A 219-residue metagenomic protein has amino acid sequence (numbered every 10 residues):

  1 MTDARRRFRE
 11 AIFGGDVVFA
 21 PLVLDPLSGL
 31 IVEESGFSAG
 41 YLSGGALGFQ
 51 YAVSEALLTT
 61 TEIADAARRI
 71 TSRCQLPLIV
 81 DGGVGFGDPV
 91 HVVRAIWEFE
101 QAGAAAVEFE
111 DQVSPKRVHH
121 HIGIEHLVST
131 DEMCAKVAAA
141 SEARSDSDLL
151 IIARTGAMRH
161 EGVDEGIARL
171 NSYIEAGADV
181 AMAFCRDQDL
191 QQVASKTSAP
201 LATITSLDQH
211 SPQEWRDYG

Functional and structural regions predicted by a protein language model:
T2-Y218: Alpha/beta enzyme core
